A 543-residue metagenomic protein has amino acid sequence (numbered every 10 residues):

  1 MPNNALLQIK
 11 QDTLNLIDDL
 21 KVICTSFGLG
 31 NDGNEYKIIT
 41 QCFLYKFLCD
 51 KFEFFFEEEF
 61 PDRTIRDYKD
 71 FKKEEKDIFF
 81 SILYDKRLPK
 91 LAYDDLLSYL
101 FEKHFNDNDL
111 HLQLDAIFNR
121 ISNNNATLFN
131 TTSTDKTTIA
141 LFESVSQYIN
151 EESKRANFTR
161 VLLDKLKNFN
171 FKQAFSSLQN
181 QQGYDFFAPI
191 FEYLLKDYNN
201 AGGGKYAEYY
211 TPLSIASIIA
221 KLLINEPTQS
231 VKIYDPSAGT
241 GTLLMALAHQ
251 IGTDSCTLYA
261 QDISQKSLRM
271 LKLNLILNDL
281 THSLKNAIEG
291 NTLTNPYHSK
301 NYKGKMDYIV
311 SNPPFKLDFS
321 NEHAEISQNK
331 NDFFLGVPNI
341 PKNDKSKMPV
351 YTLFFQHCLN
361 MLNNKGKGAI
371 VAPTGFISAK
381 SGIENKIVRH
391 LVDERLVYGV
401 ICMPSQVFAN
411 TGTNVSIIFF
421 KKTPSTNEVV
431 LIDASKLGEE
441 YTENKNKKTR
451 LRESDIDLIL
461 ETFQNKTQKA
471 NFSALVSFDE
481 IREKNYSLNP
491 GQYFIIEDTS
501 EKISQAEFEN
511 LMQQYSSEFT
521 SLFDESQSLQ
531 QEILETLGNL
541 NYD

Functional and structural regions predicted by a protein language model:
M1-D85, N539-D543: Non-catalytic accessory regions of SAM-dependent methyltransferases
P2-A5, K303-D543: A conserved structural/catalytic subdomain of Rossmann-like adenosyl-cofactor enzymes
D18, G33-C42, I139, R160 (+9 more regions): Non-catalytic, well-ordered alpha-helical scaffold segments
D18-K21, K167, F191-N199, A220-I224 (+3 more regions): Amphipathic, well-packed alpha-helical segments that form the structural scaffold of globular domains
N34, S81-R87, S425-A434: A structural motif corresponding to the C-terminal lobe/cap of the Radical SAM core domain
D50-N199: Long recognition/docking surfaces used for binding and targeting
N200-G204: Conserved adenine-nucleotide phosphate-binding loops and their immediately adjacent elements
K205-S311, K316-Q328, A372-G375, N385-V388 (+1 more regions): Conserved S-adenosyl-L-methionine
